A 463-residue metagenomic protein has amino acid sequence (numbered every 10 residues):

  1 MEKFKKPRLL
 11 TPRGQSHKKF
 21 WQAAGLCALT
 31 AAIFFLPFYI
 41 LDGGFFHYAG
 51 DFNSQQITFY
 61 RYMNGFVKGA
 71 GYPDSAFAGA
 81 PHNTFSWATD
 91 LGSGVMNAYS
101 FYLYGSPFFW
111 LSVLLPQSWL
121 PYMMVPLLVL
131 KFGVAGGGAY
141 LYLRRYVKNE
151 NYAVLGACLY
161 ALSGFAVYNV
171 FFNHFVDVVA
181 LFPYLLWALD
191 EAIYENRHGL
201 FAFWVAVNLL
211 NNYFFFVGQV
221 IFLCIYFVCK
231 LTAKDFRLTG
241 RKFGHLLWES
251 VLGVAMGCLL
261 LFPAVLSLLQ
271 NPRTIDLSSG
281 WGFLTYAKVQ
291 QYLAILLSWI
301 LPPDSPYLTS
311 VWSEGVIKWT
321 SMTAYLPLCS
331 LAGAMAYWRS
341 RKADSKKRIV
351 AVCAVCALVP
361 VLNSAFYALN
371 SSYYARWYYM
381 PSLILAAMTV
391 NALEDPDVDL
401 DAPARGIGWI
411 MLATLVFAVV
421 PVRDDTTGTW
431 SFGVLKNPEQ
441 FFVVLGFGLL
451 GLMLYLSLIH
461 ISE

Functional and structural regions predicted by a protein language model:
M1-I40, H245, L456-S457: Start-transfer (signal-anchor) and selected internal transmembrane alpha helices of multi-pass inner/ER membrane
K19-F52, V251-S267: Transmembrane signal-anchor helices characteristic of membrane glycosylation enzymes that use polyprenol
C27, L128, F132-R145, N151-T232 (+4 more regions): Membrane-embedded helix bundles of polyisoprenyl
P37-Y146, N151-P183, V207-N211, A294 (+2 more regions): Active-site lumenal/periplasmic loops and adjacent helix-entry segments of GT-C-fold, multi-pass membrane
N53-D74, A78, P107, K242-F243 (+4 more regions): Periplasmic/ER-lumenal interhelical loops and adjacent helix-loop junctions in multi-pass membrane proteins
A135-Y142, L181-I193, I221-C229, L331-M335 (+2 more regions): Transmembrane alpha-helical segments
R144-K148, A192-N196, K234-R241, W338-K346 (+2 more regions): Membrane-interface helix-boundary motifs at transmembrane edges
N196, F215, I349-L458, S462: Contiguous transmembrane helix-bundle modules in multi-pass membrane proteins
